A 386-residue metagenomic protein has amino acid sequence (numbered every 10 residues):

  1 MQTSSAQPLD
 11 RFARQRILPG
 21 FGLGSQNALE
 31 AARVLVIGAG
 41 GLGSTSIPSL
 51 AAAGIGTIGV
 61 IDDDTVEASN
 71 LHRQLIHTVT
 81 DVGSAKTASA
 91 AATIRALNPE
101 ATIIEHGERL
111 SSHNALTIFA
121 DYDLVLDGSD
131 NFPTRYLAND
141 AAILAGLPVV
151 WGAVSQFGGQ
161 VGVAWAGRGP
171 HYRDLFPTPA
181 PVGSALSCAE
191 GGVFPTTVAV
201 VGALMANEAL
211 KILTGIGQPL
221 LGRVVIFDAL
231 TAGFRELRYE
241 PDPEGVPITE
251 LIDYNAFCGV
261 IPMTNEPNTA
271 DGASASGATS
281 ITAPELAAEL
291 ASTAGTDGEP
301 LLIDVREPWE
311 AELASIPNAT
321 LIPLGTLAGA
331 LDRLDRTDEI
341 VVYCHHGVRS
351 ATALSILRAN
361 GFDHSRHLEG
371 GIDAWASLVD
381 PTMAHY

Functional and structural regions predicted by a protein language model:
M1-L35, A68-S69, D253-A270: N-terminal charged helix/coil linker that caps or initiates catalytic domains
Q2-T3, T102-H106, L110-S111, L116 (+2 more regions): E1/E1-like adenylate-forming module used to activate ubiquitin-like modifiers and sulfur-carrier proteins
T3, V60-N98: Glycine-rich phosphate-binding loop and adjoining beta1-alpha1-beta2 segment of Rossmann-like nucleotide-binding folds
R14, L71, A229-A294, G298-P300 (+2 more regions): Rhodanese-like catalytic fold shared by cysteine-dependent sulfurtransferases and DSP/PTP-type phosphatases
L29, I118-A120, L334-D335: A short, aliphatic-rich alpha-helical micro-motif
I37-G38, I61, Y343: Conserved N-terminal Rossmann-fold NAD(P)-binding element of oxidoreductases
L42-G43, R349: Hydrophobic/small residue at the entry helix of a nucleotide-binding pocket
A203-Q218: Oxidoreductase and adenylate-handling cofactor-binding alpha/beta cores
